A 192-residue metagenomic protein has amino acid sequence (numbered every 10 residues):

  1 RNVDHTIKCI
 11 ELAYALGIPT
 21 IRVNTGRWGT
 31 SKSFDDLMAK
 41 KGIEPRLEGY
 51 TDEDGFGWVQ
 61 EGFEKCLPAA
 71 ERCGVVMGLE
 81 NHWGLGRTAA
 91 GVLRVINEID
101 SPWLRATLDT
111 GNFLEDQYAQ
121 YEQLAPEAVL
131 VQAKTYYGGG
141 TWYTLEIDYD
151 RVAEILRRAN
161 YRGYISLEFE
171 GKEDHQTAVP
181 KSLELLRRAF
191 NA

Functional and structural regions predicted by a protein language model:
R1-R105: Active-site acidic/histidine proton-transfer and metal-coordination neighborhood in alpha/beta enzyme cores
G17-T20, E64, R72, G86-A192: Histidine-acidic metal/acid-base catalytic patches
